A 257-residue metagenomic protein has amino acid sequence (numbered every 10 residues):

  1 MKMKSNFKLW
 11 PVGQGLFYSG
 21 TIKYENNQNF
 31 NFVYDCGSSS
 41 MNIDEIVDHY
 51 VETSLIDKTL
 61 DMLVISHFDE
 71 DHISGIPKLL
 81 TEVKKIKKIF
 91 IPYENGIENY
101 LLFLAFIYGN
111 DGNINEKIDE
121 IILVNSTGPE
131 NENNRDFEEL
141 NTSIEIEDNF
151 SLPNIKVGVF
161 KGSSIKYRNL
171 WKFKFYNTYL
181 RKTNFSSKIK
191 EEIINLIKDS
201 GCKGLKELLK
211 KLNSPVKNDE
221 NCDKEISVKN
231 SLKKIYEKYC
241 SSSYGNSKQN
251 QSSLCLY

Functional and structural regions predicted by a protein language model:
K2-S5, E82-Y257: Flexible, acidic/histidine-containing loops and adjacent segments that form or flank the divalent-metal
K2-T53, K58, L256-Y257: Conserved beta-strand hairpin/beta-sheet module of binuclear metal-dependent hydrolase folds, prominently
W10-F17, C36, K78, V83 (+2 more regions): Generic hydrophobic/packing signal
Q14, S40, F68-I73, N95-E98: Active-site environment of divalent metal-dependent phosphoester hydrolases
E25, Y50-E52, K78, L102-G109: Generic alpha-helical propensity signal that fires on short helical segments and nearby coil/disordered stretches
F30, I43-I91: Active-site metal-binding motif and surrounding structural segment of the metallo-beta-lactamase
